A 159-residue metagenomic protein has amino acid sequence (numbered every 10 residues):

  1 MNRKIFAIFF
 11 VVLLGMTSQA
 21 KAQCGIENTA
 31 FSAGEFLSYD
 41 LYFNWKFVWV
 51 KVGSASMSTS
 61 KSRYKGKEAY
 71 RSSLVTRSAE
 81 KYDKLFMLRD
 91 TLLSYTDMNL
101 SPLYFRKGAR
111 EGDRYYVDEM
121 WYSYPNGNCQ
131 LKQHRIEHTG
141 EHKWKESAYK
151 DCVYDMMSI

Functional and structural regions predicted by a protein language model:
M1-I5: Positively charged n-region of N-terminal signal peptides that target proteins for export
A7-G15: Bacterial N-terminal signal peptides
G15-S18, I159: Generic detector of low-complexity/intrinsically disordered segments and short hydrophobic N-terminal stretches
A20-T91, G108-Y115: N-terminal cleavable signal peptides for secretion/export
S32-G34, Y115-I159: Solvent-exposed helix/loop surface patches that form functional interfaces
Y39, S72-L74, S101-K107, C129-H134 (+1 more regions): Short hydrophobic/aromatic-rich beta-strand segments that constitute the beta-sheet cores of beta-sandwich/beta-barrel
S60-Y64, Y95-D97, S123-P125: Short beta-strand micro-motifs enriched in acidic
L88-L103: A short, surface-exposed beta-strand/turn
